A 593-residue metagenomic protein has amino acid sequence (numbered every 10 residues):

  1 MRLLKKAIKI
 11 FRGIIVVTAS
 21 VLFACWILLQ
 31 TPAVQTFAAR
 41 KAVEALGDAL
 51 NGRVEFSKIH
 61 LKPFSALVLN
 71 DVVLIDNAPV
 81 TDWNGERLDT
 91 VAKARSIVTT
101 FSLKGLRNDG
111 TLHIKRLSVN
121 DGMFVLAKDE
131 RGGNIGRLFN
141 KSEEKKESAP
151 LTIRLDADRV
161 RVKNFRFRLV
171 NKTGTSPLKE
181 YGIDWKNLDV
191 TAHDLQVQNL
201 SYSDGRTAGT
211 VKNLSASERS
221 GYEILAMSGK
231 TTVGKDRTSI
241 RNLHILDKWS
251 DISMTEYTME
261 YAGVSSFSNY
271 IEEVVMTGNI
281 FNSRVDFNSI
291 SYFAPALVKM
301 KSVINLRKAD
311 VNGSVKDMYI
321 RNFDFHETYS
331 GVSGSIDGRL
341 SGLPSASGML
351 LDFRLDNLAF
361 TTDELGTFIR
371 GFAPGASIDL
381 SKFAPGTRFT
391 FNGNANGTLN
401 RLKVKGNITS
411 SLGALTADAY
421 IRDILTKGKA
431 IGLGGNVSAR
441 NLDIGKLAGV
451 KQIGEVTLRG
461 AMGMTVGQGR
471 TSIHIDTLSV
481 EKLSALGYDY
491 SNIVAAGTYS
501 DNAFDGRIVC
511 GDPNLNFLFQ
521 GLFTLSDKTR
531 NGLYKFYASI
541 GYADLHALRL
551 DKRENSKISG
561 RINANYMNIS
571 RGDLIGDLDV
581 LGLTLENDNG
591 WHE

Functional and structural regions predicted by a protein language model:
M1-L50: N-terminal type II signal-anchor transmembrane helix that functions as the membrane-insertion/stop-transfer segment
R2-K5, G52, D71-G205, I224 (+2 more regions): Secondary-structure transition motifs
G47-V72: Short extracytoplasmic
A49-G52, V80-T100, I114, G174-L195 (+12 more regions): Amphipathic hydrophobic-ligand
K58, D71, F101-L103, D121 (+20 more regions): Residues on the solvent-exposed faces and adjacent turns of beta-rich solenoids used to engage binding targets
L106-T111, S268, K427-K429, R470 (+1 more regions): Short loop/turn motifs that connect adjacent beta-strands in outer-membrane beta-barrel proteins
L138-P177, Q196-S201, R206-S217, A226-M227 (+5 more regions): Solvent-exposed beta-strand/coil patches in large extracellular/periplasmic or lumenal scaffold regions
